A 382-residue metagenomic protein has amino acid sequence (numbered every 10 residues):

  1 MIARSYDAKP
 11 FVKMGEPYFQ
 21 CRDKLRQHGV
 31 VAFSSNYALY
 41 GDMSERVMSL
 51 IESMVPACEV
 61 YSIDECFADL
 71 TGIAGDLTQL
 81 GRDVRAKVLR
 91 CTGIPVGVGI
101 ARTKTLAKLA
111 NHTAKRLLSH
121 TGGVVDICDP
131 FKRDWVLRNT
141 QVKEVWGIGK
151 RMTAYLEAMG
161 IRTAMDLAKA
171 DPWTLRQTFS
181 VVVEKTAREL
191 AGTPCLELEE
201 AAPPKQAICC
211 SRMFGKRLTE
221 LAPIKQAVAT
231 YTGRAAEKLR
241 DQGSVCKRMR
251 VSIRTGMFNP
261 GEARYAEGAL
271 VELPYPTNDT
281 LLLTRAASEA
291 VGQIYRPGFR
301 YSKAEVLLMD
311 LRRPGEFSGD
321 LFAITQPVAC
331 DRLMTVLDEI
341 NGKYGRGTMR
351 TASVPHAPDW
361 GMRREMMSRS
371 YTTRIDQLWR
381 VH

Functional and structural regions predicted by a protein language model:
M1-I63, F67, I73: Residues that scaffold, gate, or flank divalent-cation-dependent active/transport sites
V30-F33, P56-Y61, L77-G81, L89-V98: Short secondary-structure capping/junction motifs at helix and strand boundaries
Y61-E65, A101-K104, S244-R248, F299-K303: Short Gly/Ser/Thr- and Asp/Glu-enriched loop/turn motifs at secondary-structure junctions
A68-R85, A114, G160: Catalytic palm subdomain of template-directed nucleic-acid polymerases, centered on the conserved carboxylate motif
L80-K143, E305: Long, highly charged, low-complexity intrinsically disordered interaction regions that mediate electrostatic DNA/RNA
E144, M152-G298: DNA-contacting surface of Y-family translesion DNA polymerases
L273-H382: Acidic, metal-coordinating catalytic segment for phosphate/diphosphate chemistry, firing primarily on the Nudix
